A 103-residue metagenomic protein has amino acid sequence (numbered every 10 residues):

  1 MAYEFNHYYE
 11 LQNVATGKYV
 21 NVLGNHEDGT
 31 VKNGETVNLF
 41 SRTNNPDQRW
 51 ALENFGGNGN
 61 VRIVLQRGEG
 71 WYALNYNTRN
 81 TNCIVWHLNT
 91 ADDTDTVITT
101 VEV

Functional and structural regions predicted by a protein language model:
M1-V103: Lectin-like carbohydrate-binding module/patch detector with strong preference for beta-trefoil
